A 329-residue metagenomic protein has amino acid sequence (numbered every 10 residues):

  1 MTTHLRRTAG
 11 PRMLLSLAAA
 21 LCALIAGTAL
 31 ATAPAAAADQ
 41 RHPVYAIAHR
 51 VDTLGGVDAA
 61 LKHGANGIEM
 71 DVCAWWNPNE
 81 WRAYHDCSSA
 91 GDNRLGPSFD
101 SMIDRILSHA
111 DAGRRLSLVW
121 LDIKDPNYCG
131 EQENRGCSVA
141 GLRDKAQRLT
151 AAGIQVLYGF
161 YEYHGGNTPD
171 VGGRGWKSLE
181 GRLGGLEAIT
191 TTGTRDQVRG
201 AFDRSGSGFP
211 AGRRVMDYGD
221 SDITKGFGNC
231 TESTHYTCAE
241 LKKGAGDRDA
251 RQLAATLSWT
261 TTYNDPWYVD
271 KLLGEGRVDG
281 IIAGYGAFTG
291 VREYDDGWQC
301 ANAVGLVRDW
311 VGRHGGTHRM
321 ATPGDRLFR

Functional and structural regions predicted by a protein language model:
M1-A38: Secretory targeting and sorting signals
D39-D52, G56-R329: Catalytic cores of phosphodiester-bond hydrolases, prominently lipid phosphodiesterases
